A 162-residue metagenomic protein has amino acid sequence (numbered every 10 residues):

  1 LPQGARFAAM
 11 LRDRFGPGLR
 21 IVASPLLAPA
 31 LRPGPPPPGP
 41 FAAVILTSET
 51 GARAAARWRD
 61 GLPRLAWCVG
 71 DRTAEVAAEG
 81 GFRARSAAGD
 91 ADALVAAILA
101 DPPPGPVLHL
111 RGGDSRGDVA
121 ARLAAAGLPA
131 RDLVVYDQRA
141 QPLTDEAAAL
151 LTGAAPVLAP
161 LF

Functional and structural regions predicted by a protein language model:
L1-F162: Signature of uroporphyrinogen-III synthase
